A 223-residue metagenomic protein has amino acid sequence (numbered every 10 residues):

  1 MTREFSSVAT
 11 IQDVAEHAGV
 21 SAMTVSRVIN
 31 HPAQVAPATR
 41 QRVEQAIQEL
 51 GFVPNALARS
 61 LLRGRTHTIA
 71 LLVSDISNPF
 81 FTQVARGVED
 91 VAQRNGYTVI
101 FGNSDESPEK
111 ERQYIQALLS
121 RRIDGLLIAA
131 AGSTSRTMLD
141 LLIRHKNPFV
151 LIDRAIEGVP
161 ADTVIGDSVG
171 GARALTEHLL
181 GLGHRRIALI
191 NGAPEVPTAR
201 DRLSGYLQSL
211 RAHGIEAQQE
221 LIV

Functional and structural regions predicted by a protein language model:
M1-F5, H17, E49, G87-N95 (+3 more regions): Bacterial carbohydrate/catabolite-sensing allosteric modules
M1-H67: N-terminal helix-turn-helix DNA-binding module of bacterial transcription factors
T24, A70, L127, L151 (+1 more regions): Conserved beta-strand positions in the central sheet of alpha/beta enzyme cores
P37, Q41, F52-G125, A193 (+1 more regions): Amphipathic helical "hinge" segments at domain boundaries
A38, A129, I152-D153: Generic beta-sheet signal
S104-E106, A131, R154-A155, G192: Short, ordered loop/turn segments at secondary-structure junctions
D124, I128-T134: Beta-alpha junction/loop-to-helix N-cap segments that form part of ligand/metal-binding clefts
T134-I143: Active-site-adjacent beta->alpha loops and helix N-cap segments on the catalytic face of soluble alpha/beta enzymes
